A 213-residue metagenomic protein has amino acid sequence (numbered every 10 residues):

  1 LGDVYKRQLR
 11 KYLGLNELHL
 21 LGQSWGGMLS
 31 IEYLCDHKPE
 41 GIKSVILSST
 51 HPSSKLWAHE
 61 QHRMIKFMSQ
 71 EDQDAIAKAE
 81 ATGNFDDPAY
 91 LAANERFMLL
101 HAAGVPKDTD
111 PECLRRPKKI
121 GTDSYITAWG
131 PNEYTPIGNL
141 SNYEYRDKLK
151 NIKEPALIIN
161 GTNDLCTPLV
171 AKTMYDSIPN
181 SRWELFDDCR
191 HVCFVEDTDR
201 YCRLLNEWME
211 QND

Functional and structural regions predicted by a protein language model:
L1-Y5: Short, small-residue-biased leader/transition segments that mark boundaries at the very start of proteins
K11-E17, P39, K153-E154, N180: Active-site acidic short loop of glycosyltransferases
N16-E60: Conserved hydrolase catalytic core segment
L56-Q61, A171, E196-T198: Short aromatic-enriched loop/helix-cap "lid" or pocket-rim segments at secondary-structure transitions that line
K66-E154: Alpha/beta-hydrolase
R146-C189: Conserved loop-alpha-helix segment in the C-terminal half of the alpha/beta-hydrolase fold that carries the catalytic
S181-D213: Catalytic active-site module of serine/aspartate enzymes centered on a nucleophile-bearing elbow/loop
